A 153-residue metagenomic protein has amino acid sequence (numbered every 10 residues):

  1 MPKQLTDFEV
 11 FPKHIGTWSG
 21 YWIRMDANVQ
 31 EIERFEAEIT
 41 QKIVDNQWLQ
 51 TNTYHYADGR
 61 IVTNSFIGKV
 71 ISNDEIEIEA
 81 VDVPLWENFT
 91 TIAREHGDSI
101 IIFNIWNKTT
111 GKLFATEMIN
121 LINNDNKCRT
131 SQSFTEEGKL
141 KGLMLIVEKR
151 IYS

Functional and structural regions predicted by a protein language model:
M1-S65, N73, F134-S153: Amphipathic/hydrophobic helical signal segments and adjacent flexible N-terminal regions that mediate secretion
Y56-S153: Calycin-type beta-barrel ligand-binding domains and close structural analogs
